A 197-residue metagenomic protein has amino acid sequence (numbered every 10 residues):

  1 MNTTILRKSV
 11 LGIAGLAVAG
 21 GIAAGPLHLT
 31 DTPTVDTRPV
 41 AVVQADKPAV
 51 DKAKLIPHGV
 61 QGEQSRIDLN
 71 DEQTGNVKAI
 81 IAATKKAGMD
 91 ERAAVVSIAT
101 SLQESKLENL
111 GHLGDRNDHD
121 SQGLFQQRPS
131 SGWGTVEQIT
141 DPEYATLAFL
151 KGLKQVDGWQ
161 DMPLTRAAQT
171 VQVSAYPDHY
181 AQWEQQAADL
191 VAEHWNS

Functional and structural regions predicted by a protein language model:
M1-A17: N-terminal export and membrane-targeting signals
A19-L27: Hydrophobic alpha-helical membrane-insertion segments, chiefly the h-region of N-terminal signal peptides
P26-L69, S197: N-terminal low-complexity, Pro/Thr-rich disordered segments that flank secretion/membrane-targeting signals
L55, G59-I67, S105-P163: Peptidoglycan-targeting cell-wall enzymes and recognition modules
I56-L102, K106, H194: Export/targeting segments at the very N-terminus of extracytoplasmic proteins
A87-I98, N109-G114, G158-A168: Surface-exposed patches in mature extracellular/periplasmic domains of secreted proteins
S97-A99, L124-R128, T170-Q172: Soluble periplasmic/extracytoplasmic beta-strand elements of cell-envelope proteins
I139, Y144-S197: Catalytic and binding regions of secreted/periplasmic enzymes and modules that target cell-wall glycans
